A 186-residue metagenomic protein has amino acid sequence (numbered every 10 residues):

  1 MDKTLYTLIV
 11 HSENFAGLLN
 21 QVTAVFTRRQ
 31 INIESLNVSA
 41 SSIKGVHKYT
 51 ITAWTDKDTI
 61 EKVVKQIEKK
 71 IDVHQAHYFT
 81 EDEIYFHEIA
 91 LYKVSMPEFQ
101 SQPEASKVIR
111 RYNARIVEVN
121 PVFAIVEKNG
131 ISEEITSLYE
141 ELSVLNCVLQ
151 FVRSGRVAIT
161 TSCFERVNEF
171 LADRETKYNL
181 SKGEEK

Functional and structural regions predicted by a protein language model:
M1-K48, K57-K186: Long, contiguous binding/interaction regions
